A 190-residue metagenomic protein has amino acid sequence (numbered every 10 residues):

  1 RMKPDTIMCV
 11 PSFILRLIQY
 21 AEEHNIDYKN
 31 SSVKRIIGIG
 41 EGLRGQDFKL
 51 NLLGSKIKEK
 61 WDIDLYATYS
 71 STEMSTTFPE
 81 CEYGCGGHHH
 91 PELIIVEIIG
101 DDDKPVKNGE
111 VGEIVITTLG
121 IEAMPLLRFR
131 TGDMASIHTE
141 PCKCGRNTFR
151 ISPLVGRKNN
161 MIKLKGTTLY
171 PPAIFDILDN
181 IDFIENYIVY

Functional and structural regions predicted by a protein language model:
R1-Y190: Active-site glycine/GP-rich loop and adjacent strand/helix microenvironment that borders small-molecule binding pockets
